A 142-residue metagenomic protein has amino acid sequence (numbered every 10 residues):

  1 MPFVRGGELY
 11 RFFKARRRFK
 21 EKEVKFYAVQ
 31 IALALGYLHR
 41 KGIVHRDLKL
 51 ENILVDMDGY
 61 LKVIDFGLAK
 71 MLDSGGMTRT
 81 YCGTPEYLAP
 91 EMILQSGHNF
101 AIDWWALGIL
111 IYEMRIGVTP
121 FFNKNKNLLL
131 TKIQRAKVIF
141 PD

Functional and structural regions predicted by a protein language model:
P2-E8: Conserved short submotifs of the Hanks-type protein kinase catalytic core that shape the nucleotide-binding pocket
Y10-F19: AlphaC helix of the protein kinase catalytic domain
Y27-A28: Activation segment signature within eukaryotic-like protein kinase domains
L33-I43: Protein kinase catalytic-loop region centered on the HRD/HxD motif
E91-A101: Conserved end of the kinase activation segment
I116-T119: Structural helix C-cap motif within protein kinase domains
